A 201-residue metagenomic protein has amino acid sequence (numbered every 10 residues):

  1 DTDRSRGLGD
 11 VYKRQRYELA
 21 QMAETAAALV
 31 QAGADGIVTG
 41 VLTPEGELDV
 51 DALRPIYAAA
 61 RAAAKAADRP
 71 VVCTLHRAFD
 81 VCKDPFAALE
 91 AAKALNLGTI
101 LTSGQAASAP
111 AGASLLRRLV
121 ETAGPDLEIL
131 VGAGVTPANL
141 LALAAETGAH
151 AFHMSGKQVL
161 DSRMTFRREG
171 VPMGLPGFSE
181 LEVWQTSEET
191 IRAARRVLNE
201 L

Functional and structural regions predicted by a protein language model:
D1-Y12: Single conserved hydrophobic/aromatic residue that forms the stacking wall/gate of nucleotide- or nucleobase-binding
D3, L29, I56, A60 (+4 more regions): Generic structural signal for hydrophobic
R4-R6, I37-T39, C73-R77, I100-T102 (+2 more regions): Hydrophobic faces of well-ordered beta-strands that scaffold small-molecule active sites in alpha/beta enzyme cores
R14-T25, K83-L95, L119, V135-M154: Catalytic cores of alpha/beta
A28, A32-P44, L97-G112, T147-R168: Glycine-rich phosphate-binding active-site loops on the catalytic face of alpha/beta enzymes
G33-D35, A60-R61, R69-P70, A92-T99 (+2 more regions): Glycine-enriched alpha-helix->loop->beta-strand junction motifs that scaffold or abut catalytic
I56, R69-A111: Histidine/lysine/aspartate-rich catalytic loop segments that bind and position anionic ligands
G124-L201: C-terminal alpha-helical cap/extension of soluble enzyme domains
